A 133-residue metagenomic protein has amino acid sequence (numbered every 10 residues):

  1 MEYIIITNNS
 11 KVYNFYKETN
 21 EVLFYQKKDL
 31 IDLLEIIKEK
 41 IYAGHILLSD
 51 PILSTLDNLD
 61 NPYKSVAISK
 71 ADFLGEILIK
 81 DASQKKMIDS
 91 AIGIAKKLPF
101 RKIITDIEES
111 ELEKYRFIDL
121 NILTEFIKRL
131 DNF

Functional and structural regions predicted by a protein language model:
M1-I4: Extreme N-terminal starter segment of soluble prokaryotic enzymes
I6-Y13: Short, polar loop motifs at secondary-structure junctions
V12, S54-T55, L74: Glycine-rich nucleotide phosphate-binding loop and flanking beta-alpha elements of Rossmann-like dinucleotide-binding
Y13-Y16, L34: Short, highly selective alpha-helical patches that border small-molecule cofactor pockets in redox/cofactor-processing
Y16-K27: Active-site regions of enzymes building and remodeling cell-envelope glycoconjugates
Y25-N61: Rossmann-like NAD(P)(H) cofactor-binding subdomain of soluble oxidoreductases
N58-L74: Short basic, glycine-rich beta-strand/loop surfaces that mediate nucleic-acid
K70-F133: Active-site-lining helix/loop region of Rossmann-like oxidoreductase modules
